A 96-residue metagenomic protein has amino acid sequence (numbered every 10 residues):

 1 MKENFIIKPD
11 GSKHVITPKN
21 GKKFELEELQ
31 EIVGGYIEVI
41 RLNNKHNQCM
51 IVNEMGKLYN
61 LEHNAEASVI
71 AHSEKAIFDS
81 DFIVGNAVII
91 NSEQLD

Functional and structural regions predicted by a protein language model:
M1-I32, Y36-D96: Detector for the mature cores of small, proteolytically processed and post-translationally modified peptide effectors
